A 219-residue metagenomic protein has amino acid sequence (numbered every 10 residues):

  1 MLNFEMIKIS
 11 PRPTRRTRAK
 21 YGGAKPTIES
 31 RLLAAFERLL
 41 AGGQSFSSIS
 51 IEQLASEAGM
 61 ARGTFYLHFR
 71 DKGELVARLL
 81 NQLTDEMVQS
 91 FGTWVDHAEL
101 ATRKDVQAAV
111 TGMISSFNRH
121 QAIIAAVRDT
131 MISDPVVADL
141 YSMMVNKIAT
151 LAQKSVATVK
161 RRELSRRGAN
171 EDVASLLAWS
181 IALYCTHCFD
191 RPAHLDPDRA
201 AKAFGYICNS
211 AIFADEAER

Functional and structural regions predicted by a protein language model:
M1-T27, L164-R166, E216-R219: N-terminal intrinsically disordered/low-complexity leader segments
P26-E52: Short, amphipathic alpha-helix enriched in basic
E29, I51, G73, A77 (+5 more regions): Short, structured helix-loop boundary elements
G42-E74, R78: Helix-turn-helix
I51, L80-V88: Short, basic, alpha-helical segments at the C-terminal edge of helix-turn-helix-like DNA-binding modules
R78, G92-R119, A174-L177, A201: Hydrophobic alpha-helical connector segments
D85-T93, S115-R119, A126-R128, P135-R161 (+4 more regions): Amphipathic alpha-helical packing segments from all-alpha helical-bundle domains
K160-Y206, D215-R219: Hydrophobic/aromatic-rich alpha-helical bundle segments in the mid-to-C-terminal region
